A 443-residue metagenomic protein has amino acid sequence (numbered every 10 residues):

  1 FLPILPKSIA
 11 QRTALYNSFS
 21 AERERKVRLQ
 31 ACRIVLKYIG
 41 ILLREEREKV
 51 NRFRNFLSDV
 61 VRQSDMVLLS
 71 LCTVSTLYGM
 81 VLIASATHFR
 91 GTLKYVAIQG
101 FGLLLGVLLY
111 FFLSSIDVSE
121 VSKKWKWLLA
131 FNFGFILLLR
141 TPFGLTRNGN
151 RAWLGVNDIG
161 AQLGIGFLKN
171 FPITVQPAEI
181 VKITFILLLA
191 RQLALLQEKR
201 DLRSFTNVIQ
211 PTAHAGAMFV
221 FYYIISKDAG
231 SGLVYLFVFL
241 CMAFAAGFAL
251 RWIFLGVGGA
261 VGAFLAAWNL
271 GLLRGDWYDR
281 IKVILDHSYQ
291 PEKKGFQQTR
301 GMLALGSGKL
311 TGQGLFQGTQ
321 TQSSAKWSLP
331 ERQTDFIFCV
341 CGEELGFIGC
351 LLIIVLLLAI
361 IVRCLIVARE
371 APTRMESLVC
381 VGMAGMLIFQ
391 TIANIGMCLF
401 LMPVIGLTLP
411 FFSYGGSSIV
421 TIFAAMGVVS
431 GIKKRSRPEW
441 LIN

Functional and structural regions predicted by a protein language model:
L5-I9, Y16-S20, Y38, L43 (+1 more regions): Short terminal hydrophobic/aromatic SLiMs and anchors at protein ends
E46, N51-L68, S75, V81-K227 (+4 more regions): Membrane-helix boundary/helix-loop-helix interface segments in multi-pass membrane proteins
F101-L105, V181-K182, E344-C364: Hydrophobic alpha-helical transmembrane segments
K126-F133, V208-I225, A229-N269, L285: Hydrophobic alpha-helical segments of polytopic membrane proteins
R147-F171, F254-C350, P372-E376: Hydrophobic, glycine- and aromatic-enriched re-entrant/interface helices and adjoining loop segments
L233, V238-W252, Q320-L345, G349 (+1 more regions): Interfacial segments of multi-pass membrane proteins
V367-G406, F412: Loop-to-helix entry and N-terminal half of a specific, functionally important transmembrane alpha helix in multi-pass
